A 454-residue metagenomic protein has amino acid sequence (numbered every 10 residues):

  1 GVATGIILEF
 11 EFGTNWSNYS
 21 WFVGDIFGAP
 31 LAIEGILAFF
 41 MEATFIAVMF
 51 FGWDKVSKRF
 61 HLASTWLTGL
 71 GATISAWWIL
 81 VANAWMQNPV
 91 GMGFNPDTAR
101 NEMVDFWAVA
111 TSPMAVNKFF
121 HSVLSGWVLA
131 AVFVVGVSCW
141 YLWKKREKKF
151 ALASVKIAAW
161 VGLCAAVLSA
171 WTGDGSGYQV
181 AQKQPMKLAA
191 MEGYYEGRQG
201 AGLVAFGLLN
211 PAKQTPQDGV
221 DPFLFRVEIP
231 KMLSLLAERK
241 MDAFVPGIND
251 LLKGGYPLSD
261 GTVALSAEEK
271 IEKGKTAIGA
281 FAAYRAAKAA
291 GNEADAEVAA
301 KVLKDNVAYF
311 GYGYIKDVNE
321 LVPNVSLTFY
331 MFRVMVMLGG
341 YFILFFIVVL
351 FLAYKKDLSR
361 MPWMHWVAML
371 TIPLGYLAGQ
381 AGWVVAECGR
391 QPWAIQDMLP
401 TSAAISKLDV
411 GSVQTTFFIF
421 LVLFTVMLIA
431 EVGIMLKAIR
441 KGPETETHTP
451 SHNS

Functional and structural regions predicted by a protein language model:
G1-S454: Polytopic transmembrane helical bundles with strong interfacial aromatic enrichment
